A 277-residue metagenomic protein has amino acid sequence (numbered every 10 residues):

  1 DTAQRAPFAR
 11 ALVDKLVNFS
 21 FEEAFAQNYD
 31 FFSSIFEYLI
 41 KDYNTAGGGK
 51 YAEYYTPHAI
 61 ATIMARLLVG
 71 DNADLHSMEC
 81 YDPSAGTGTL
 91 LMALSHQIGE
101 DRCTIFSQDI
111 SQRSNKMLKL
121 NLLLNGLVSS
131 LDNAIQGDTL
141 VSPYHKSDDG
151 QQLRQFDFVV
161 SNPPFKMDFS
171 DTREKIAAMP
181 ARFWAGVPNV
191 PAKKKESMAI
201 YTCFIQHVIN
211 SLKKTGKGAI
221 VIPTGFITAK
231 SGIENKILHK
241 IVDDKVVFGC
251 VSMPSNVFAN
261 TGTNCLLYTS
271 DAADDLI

Functional and structural regions predicted by a protein language model:
D1-V69, S130-T139, S252-S255: Non-catalytic, mostly N-terminal accessory regions of nucleic-acid modification and defense proteins
K50-S161, K166-A177, I222-G225, N235-V247: Conserved S-adenosyl-L-methionine
G137-T139, Q155-T172, V187-L212, A219 (+1 more regions): C-terminal amphipathic alpha-helical segment
S147-Q151, G262-Y268: Short, surface-exposed amphipathic charged segments that create phosphate/polyanion-binding patches used for binding
A181: Conserved catalytic motifs of ABC-family nucleotide-binding domains
A192-T263: Conserved Class I SAM-dependent methyltransferase catalytic core
T269-A273: Conserved small/polar residues in nucleotide/adenosyl-binding loops
